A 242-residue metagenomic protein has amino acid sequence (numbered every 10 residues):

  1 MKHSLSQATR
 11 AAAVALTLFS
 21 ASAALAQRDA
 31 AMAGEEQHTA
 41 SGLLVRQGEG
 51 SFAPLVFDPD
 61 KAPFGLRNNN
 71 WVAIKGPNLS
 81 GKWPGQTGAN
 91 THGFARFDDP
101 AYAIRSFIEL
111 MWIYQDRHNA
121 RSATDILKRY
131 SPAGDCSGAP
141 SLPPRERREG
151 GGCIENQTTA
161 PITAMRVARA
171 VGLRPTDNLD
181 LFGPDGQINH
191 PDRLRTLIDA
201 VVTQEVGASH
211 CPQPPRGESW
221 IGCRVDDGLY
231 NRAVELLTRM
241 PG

Functional and structural regions predicted by a protein language model:
K2-A12: Bacterial N-terminal signal peptides that target proteins for export
Q7-T9, S22-L25: Intrinsically disordered, low-complexity serine/threonine-rich segments
A11-S20: Bacterial N-terminal signal peptides
A26-G242: Cell-wall polysaccharide-cleaving catalytic domain and substrate-binding groove, primarily in peptidoglycan/chitin
